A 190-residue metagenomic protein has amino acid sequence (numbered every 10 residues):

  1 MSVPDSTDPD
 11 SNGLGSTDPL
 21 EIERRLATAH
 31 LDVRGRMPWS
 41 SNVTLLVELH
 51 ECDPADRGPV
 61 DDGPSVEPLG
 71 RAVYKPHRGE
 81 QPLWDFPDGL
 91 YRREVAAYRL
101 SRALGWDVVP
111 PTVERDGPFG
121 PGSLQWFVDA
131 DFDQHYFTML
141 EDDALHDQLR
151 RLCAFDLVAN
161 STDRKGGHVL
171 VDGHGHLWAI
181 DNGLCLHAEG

Functional and structural regions predicted by a protein language model:
S2-L26: Juxta-kinase regulatory segment immediately upstream of eukaryotic protein kinase catalytic domains
R25-L140, A144, L149-T162, G166 (+2 more regions): Conserved ATP-binding subdomain of kinase catalytic cores across diverse folds
H176-G190: Active-site Asp-x-Gly
